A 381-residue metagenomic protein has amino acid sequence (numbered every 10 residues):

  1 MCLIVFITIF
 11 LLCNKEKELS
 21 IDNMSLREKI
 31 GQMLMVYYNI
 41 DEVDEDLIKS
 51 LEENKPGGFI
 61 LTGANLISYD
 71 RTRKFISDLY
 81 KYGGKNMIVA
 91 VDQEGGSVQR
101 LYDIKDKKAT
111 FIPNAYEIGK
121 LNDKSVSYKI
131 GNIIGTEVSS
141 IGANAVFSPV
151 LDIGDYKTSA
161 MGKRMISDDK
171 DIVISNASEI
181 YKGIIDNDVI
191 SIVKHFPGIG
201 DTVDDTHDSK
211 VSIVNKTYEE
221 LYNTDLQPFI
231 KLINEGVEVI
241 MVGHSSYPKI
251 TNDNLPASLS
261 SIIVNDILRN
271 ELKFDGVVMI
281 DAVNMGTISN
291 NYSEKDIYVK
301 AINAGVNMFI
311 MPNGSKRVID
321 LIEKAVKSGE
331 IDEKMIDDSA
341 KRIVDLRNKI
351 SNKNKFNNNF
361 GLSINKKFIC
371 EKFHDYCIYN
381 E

Functional and structural regions predicted by a protein language model:
M1-E53, N270-E271, N291-E381: Preference for extracellular/luminal or secreted protein segments
E52-N176, H195, G200-N215, G243-L259 (+3 more regions): Enzymes and membrane/adaptor proteins characterized by extended Gly/Ser/Thr/Asp/Glu-rich, aromatic-dotted
K81-N86, I184-D188, G236, N270-D275 (+1 more regions): Short helix-capping segments at alpha-helix termini
G183-V193, T224-V237: Phosphate/pyrophosphate-binding betaalpha-module
V214-L226: Extracellular glycoside hydrolase catalytic/binding regions
N265-V278, A282: Catalytic PLP-binding core of fold-type I/II PLP enzymes
